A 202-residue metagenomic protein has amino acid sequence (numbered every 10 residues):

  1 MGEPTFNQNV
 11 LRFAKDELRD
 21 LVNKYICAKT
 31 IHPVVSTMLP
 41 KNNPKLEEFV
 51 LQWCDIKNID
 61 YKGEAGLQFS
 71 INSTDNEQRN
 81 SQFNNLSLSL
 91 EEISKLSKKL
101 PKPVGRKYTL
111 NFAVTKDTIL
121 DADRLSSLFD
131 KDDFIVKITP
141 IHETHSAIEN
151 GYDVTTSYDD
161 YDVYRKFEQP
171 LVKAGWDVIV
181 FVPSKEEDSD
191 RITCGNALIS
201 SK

Functional and structural regions predicted by a protein language model:
M1-G2, L39, E187, G195: Glycine-centered flexibility sites
G2-P170, A174: Conserved AdoMet/S-adenosylmethionine-binding subsite of the radical SAM
V180, K185-K202: Radical SAM enzyme core and accessory elements
